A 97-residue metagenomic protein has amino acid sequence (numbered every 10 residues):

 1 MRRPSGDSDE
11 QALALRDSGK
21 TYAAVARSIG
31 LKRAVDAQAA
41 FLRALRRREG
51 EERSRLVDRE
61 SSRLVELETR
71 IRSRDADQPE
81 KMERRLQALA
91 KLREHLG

Functional and structural regions predicted by a protein language model:
R3-K20: Short, amphipathic alpha-helical "recognition" segments used to contact nucleic acids or chromatin
D9, Y22, V65-E68: Residue-level signal for cytosolic alpha-helical hairpin/rod architecture
R16, A40-F41, L45-R48: DNA major-groove recognition helix of helix-turn-helix
T21-A23, R27-A40: Short, basic interhelical loop/turn and adjoining N-cap of the next helix at nucleic-acid- or acidic-partner-contacting
G30-L31, L42, Q87-A90: Short amphipathic alpha-helical surface patches that mediate protein-protein
L45-R63, L67: Short Lys/Arg-enriched helix C-cap and helix-to-coil transition segments that create basic nucleic-acid-contact patches
E60-G97: Amphipathic alpha-helical protein-protein interaction segments
